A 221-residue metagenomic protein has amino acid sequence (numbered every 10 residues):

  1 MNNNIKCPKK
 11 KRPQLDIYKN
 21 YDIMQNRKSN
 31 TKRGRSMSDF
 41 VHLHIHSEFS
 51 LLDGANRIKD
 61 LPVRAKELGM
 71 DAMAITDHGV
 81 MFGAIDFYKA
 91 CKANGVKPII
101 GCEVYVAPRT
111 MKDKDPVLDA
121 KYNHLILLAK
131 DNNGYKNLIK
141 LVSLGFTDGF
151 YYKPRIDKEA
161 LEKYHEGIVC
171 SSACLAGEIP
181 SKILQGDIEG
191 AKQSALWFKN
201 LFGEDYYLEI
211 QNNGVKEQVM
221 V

Functional and structural regions predicted by a protein language model:
I5-V221: Phosphodiester-processing cores and adjacent nucleic acid-binding clamps
